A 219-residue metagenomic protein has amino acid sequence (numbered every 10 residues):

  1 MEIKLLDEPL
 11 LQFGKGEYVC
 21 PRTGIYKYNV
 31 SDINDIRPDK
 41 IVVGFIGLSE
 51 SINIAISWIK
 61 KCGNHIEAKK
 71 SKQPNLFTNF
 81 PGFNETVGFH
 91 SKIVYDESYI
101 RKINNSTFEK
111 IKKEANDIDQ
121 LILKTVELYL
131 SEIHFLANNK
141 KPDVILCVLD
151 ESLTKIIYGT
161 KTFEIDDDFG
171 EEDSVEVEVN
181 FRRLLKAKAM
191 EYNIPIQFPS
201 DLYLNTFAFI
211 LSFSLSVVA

Functional and structural regions predicted by a protein language model:
M1-A219: Long, low-complexity, intrinsically disordered terminal regions
